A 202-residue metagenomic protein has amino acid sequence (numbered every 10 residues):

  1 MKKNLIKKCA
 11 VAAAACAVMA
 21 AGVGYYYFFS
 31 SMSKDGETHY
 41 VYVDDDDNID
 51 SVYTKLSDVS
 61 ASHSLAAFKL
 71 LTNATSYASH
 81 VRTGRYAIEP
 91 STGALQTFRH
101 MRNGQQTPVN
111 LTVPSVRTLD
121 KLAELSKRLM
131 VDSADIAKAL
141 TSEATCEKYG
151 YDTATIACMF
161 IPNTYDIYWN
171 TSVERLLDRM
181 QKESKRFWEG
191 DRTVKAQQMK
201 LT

Functional and structural regions predicted by a protein language model:
M1-T202: Conserved catalytic or metal-liganding residues and their short signature motifs at active sites of enzymes
